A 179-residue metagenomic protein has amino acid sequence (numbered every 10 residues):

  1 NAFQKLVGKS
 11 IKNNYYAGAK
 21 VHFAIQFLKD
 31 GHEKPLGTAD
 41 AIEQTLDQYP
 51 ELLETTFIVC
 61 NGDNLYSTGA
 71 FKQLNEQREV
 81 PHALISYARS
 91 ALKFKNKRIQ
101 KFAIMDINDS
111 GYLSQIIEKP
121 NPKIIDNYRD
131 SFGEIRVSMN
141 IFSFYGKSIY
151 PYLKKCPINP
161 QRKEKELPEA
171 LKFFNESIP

Functional and structural regions predicted by a protein language model:
N1-T56, N159: Conserved N-terminal catalytic core of the sugar/cofactor nucleotidyltransferase
L6, I116, Y152: Residues that scaffold the ATP/ADP-binding catalytic core of kinase and kinase-like folds
K20-H22, Y112, P179: Conserved beta-strand segments of alpha/beta enzyme cores
Q44-Q48, Q73, S148-Y152, E169-F173: Alpha-helical scaffold segments in soluble metabolic enzymes
C60-N61: Active-site acidic Asp-centered loop
S67-K147: Conserved core of the sugar-phosphate nucleotidyltransferase
K147-Q161: Aromatic-glycine-rich donor-binding/catalytic loop that engages nucleotide-sugar donors across glycosyltransferases
P157-P179: A C-terminal functional module that forms or caps the active site or interfaces directly with catalytic machinery
